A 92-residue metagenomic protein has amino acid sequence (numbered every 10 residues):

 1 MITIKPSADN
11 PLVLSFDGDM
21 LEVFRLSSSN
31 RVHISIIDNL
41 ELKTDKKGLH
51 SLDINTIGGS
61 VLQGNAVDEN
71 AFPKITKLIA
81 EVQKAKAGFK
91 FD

Functional and structural regions predicted by a protein language model:
M1-T3, A8-N10, S27-D92: Acidic, Ser/Thr- and proline-rich intrinsically disordered linker/docking segments of eukaryotic scaffolds
P11-D17: Short, exposed beta-strand/loop patches in secreted or surface proteins that constitute
L21-V23: Short hydrophobic/aromatic-rich beta-strand segments that constitute the beta-sheet cores of beta-sandwich/beta-barrel
